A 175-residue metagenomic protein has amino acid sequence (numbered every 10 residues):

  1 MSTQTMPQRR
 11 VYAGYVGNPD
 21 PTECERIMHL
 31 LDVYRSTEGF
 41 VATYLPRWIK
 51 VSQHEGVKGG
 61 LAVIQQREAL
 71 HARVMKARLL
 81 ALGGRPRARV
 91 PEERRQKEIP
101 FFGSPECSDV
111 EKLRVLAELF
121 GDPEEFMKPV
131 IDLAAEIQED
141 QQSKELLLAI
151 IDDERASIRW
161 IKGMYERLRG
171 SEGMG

Functional and structural regions predicted by a protein language model:
S2-G175: Non-heme di-metal
